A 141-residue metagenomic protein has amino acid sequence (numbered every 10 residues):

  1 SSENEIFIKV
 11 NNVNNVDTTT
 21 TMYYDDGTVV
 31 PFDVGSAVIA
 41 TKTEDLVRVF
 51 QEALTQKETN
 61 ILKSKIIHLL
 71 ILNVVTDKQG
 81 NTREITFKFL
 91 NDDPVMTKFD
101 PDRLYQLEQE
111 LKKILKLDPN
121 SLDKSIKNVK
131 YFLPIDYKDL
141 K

Functional and structural regions predicted by a protein language model:
S1-K141: Charge-biased low-complexity segments
